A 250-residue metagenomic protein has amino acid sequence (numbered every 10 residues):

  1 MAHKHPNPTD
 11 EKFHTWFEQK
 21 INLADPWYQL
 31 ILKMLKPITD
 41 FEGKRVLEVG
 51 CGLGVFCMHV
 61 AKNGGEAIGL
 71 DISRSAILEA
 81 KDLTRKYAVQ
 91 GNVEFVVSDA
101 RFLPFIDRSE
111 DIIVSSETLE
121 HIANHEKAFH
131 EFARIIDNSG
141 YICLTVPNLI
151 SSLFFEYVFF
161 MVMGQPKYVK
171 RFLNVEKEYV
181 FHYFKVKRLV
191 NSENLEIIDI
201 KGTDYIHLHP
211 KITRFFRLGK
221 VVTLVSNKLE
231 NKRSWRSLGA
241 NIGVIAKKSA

Functional and structural regions predicted by a protein language model:
M1-I106, I112, F129, G202 (+1 more regions): Conserved N-terminal segment of class I S-adenosyl-L-methionine
H5-H14, Q19-P26, E79, A123-E131 (+2 more regions): S-adenosyl-L-methionine-dependent methyltransferase catalytic module, highlighting the catalytic core
L35, I135-I136: Short acidic-hydrophobic sequence patches enriched in Asp/Glu that either
G43, G64, Q90-N92, S139 (+2 more regions): A generic structural signal for alpha->beta connector loops
S115-T118: A short beta-strand submotif of the Rossmann-like class I SAM-dependent methyltransferase core that lines
A246-A250: C-terminal beta-strand of the catalytic ATP-binding
